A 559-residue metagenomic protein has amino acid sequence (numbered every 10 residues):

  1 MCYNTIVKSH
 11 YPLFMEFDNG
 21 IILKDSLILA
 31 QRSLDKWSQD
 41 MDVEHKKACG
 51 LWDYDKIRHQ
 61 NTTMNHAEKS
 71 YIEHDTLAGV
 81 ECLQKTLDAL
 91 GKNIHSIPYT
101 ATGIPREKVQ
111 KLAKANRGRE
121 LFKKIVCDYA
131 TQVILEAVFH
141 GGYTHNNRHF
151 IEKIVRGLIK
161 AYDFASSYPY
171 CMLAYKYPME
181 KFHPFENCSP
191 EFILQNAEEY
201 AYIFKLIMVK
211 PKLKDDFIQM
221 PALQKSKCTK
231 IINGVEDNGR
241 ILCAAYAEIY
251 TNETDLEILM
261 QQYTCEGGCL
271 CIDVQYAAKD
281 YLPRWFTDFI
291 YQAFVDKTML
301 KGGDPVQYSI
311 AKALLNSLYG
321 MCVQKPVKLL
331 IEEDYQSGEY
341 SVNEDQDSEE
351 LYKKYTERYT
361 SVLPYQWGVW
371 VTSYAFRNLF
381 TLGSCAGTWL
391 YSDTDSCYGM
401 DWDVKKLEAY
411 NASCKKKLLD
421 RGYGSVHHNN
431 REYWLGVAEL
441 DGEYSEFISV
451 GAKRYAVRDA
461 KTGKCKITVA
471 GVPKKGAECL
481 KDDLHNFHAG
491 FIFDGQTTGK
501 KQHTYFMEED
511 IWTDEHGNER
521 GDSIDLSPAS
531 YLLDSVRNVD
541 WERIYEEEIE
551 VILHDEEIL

Functional and structural regions predicted by a protein language model:
M1-L559: Conserved acidic
